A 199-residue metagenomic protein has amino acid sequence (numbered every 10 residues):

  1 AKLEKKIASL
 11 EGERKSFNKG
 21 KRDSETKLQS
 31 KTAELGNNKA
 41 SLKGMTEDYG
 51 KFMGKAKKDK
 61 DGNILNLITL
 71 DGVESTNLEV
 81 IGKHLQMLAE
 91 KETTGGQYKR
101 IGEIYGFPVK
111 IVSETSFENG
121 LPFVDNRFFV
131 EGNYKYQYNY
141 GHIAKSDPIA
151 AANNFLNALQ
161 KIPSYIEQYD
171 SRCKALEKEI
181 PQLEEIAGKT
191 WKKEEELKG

Functional and structural regions predicted by a protein language model:
A1-S75: C-terminal accessory region of SF2 helicases/translocases
L3-S16, G20, T94-G199: Mid-to-C-terminal oligomerization/interaction "stalk" domains of large proteins
S41, D48, F52, H84 (+4 more regions): Charge-rich, solvent-exposed alpha-helical interaction surfaces
T46-P108, G199: Extended, charge-rich alpha-helical segments
